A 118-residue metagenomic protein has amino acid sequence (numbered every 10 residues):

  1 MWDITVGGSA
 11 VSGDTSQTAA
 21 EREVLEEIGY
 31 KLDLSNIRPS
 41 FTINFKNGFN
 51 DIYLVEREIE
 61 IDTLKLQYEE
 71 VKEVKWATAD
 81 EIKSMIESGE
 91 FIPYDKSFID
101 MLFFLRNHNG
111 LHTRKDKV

Functional and structural regions predicted by a protein language model:
M1-R22, E26, S88: Conserved Nudix-box catalytic region and its N-terminal flanking loop in Nudix hydrolases and closely related
W2, S12, R38-V118: Nudix hydrolase/Nudix homology domain
I28-S35: Short secondary-structure junctions
